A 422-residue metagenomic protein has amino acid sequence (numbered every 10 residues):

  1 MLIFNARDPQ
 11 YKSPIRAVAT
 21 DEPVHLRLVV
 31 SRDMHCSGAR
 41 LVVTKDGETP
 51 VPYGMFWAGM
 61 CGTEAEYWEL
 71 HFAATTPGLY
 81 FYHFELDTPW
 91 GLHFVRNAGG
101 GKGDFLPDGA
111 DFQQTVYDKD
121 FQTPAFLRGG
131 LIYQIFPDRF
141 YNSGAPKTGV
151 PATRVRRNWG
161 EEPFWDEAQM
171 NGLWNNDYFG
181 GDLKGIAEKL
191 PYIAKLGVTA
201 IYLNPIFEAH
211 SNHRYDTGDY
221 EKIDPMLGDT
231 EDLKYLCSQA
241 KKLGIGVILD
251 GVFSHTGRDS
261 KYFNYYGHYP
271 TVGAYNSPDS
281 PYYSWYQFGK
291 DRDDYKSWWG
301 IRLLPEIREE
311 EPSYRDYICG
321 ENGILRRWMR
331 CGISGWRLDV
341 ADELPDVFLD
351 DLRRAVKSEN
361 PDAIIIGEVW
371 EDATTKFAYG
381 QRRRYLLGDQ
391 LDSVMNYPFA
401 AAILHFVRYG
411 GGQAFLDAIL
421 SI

Functional and structural regions predicted by a protein language model:
M1-P23, T49-Q134, F140-W159, W165-D166: The feature marks proteins involved in alpha-glucan
P23-M34: Short edge beta-strand/loop segments characteristic of extracellular beta-sandwich folds
M34-V42: Solvent-exposed loop/turn segments flanking beta-strands in beta-repeat/beta-sandwich domains
G99, K119, D259, F263-Y275 (+3 more regions): Conserved alpha/beta catalytic core and glycan-binding cleft of carbohydrate-active enzymes
L131-Y133, I201-L203, V247-L249, W336 (+2 more regions): Hydrophobic faces of well-ordered beta-strands that scaffold small-molecule active sites in alpha/beta enzyme cores
F136-T199, I206-R330, L352-E359, T375-K376 (+2 more regions): Substrate-binding/active-site clefts of carbohydrate-active enzymes
P225-L227, A341-V347, D372-T374: Acidic-and-aromatic substrate-binding clefts and catalytic sites of carbohydrate-active enzymes
M329-R337: Short, surface-exposed connector motifs at secondary-structure boundaries
